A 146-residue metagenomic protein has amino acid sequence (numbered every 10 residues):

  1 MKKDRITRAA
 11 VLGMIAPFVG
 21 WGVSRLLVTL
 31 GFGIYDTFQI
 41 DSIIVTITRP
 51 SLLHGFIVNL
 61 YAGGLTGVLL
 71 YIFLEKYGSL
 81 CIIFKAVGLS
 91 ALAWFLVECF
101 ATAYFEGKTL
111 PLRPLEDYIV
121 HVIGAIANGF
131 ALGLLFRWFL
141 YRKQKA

Functional and structural regions predicted by a protein language model:
M1-A146: Juxtamembrane/disordered regions of integral membrane proteins
